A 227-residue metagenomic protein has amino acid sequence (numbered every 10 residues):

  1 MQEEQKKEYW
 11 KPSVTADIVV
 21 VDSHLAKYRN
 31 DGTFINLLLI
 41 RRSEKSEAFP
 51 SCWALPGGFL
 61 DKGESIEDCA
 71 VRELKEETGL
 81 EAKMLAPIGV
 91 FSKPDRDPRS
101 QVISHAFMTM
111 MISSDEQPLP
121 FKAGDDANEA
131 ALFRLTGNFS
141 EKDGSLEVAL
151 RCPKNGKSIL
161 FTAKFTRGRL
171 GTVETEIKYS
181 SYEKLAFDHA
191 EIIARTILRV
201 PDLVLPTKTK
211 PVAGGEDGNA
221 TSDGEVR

Functional and structural regions predicted by a protein language model:
Q2-A54, E67, A82, A86: N-terminal strand-loop-strand
E3, A16, R72, G215 (+1 more regions): Intrinsic disorder/low-complexity signal
F59-K83, G89-K208: Unchanged
P206-R227: C-terminal accessory regions appended to core domains
